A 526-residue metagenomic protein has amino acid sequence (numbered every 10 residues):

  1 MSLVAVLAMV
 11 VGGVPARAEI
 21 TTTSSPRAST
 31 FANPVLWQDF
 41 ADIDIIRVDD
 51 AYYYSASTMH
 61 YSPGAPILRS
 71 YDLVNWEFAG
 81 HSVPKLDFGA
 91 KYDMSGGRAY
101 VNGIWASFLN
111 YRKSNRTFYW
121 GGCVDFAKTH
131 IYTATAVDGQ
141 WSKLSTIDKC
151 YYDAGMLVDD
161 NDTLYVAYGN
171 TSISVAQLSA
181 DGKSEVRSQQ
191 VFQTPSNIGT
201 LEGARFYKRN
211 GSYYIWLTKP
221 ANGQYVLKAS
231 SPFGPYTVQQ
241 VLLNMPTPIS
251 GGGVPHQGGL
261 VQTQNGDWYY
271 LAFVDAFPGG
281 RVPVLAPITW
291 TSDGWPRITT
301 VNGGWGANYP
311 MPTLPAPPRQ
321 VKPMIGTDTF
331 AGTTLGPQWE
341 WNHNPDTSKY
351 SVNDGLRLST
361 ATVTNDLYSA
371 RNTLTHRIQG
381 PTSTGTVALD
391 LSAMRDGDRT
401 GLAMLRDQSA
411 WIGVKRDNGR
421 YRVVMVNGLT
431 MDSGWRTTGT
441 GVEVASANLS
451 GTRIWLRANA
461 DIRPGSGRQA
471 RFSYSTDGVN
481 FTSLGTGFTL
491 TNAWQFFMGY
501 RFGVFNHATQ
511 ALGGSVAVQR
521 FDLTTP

Functional and structural regions predicted by a protein language model:
M1-E19: Secretory targeting and sorting signals
E19-P526: Carbohydrate-active catalytic/glycan-binding domains of CAZyme proteins, especially the secreted or lumenal ectodomains
